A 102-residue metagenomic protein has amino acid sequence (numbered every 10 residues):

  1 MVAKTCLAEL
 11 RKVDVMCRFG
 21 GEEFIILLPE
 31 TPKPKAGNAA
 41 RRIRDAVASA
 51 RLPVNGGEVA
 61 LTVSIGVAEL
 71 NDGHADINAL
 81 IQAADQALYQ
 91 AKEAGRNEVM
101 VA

Functional and structural regions predicted by a protein language model:
M1-V15, E23, P29, V47: Active-site-proximal alpha-helical element of nucleotidyl cyclase-like catalytic domains and analogous helices
A3-K4, K35-R51, A83: Alpha-helical scaffold within the catalytic cores of cyclic-nucleotide enzymes
M16-R18, V59: A short pre-motif secondary-structure segment
G20-F24, G66, A84-D85: Conserved phosphate-binding and hydrolysis motifs of nucleotide-dependent enzymes
L27-P32, A48, L70-N71: Residue-level recognition of strand-loop junctions within catalytic nucleotide-signaling folds
G37, N55, L70-M100: Catalytic-core segments of nucleotide cyclases and related cyclic-nucleotide turnover enzymes
L61-V63: PAS and PAS-like sensory/regulatory domains
